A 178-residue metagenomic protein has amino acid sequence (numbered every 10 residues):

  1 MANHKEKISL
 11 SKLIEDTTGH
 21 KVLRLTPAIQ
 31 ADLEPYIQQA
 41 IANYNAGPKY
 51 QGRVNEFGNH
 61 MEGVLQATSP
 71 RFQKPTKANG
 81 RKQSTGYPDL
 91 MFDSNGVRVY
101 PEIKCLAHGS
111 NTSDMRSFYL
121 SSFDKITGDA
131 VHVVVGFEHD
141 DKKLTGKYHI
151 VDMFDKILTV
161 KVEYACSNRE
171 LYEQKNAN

Functional and structural regions predicted by a protein language model:
M1-V64: Interdomain/boundary linker segments immediately adjacent to catalytic/signaling cores
Q30-A31, A46, P70-P75, D93-V97 (+3 more regions): Generic structural signal for short, solvent-exposed loop/turn connectors between secondary structure elements
N55, E62-N95: A short acidic/basic microdomain associated with nuclease active sites
Y87, R98, V131: Extracellular structured ligand-interaction cores
L90-F92, V99-A107: Conserved catalytic cores of phosphodiester-cleaving nucleases, focusing on short active-site segments
K104-T145: Catalytic cores of nucleic-acid endonucleases
V131-V133, F137-N178: Domain-level recognition of nuclease-like catalytic cores that cleave nucleotide substrates
